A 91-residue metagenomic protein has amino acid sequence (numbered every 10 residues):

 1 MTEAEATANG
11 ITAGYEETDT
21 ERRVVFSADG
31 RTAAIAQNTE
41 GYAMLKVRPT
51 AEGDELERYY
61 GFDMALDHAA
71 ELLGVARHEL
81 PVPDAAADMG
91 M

Functional and structural regions predicted by a protein language model:
M1-M91: Acidic, polar-rich N-terminal leader regions of halophilic archaeal proteins
